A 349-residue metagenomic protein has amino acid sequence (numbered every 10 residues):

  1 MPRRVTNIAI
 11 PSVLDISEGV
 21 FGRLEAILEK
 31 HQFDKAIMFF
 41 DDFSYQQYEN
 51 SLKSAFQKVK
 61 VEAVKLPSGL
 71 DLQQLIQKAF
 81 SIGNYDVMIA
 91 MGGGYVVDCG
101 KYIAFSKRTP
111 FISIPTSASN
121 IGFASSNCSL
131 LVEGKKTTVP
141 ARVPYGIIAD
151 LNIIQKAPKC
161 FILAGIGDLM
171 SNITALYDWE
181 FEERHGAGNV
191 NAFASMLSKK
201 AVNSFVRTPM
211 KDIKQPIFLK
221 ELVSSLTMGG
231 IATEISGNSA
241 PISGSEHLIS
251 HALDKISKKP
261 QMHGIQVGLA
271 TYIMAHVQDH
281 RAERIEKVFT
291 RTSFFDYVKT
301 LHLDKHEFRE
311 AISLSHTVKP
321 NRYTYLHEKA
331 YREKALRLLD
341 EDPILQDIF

Functional and structural regions predicted by a protein language model:
M1-V87: ATP/NTP phosphate-donor binding region
T6-N7, K30-H31, F80-G83, A104 (+6 more regions): Solvent-exposed alpha-helices and their adjacent loops that cap or buttress functional pockets in soluble metabolic
Q47-Y48, Y95-K101, N120-F123, I242: Short glycine/serine/threonine-rich phosphate/pyrophosphate-binding segments that cradle anionic phosphate groups
I82-I103, K107-A118: A short, small-residue-rich loop immediately preceding and capping a beta-strand
S106-A201: A glycine/threonine-rich phosphate-anchoring loop and its flanking beta-alpha core in nucleotide/phosphate-binding
L169, D279-F349: C-terminal charged capping/lid subdomain of soluble metabolic enzymes
A192-S293, K299, L303: Active-site segments that bind and position negatively charged phosphate/pyrophosphate groups
